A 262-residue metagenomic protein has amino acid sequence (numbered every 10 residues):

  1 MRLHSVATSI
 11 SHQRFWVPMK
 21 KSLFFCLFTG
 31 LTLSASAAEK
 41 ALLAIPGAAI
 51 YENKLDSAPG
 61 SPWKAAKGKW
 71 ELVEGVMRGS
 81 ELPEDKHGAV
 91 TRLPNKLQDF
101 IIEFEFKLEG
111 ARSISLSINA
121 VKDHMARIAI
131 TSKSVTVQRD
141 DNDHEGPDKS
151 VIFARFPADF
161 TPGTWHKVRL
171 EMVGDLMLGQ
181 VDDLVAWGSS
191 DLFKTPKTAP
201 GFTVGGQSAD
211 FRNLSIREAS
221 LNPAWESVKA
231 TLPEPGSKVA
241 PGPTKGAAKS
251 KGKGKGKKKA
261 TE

Functional and structural regions predicted by a protein language model:
F24-T32: Bacterial N-terminal signal peptides
A38-A65, P223-K249, K259: Extracellular carbohydrate-recognition regions
L55, I102-F104, W165-G179: Short tryptophan-centered beta-strand motifs in secreted/extracellular beta-sheet-rich domains of glycan-recognition
K69-K86: Short carbohydrate-recognition loop motifs
L82-D143: Secretory/extracellular carbohydrate-interaction modules and structurally similar beta-sandwich "look-alikes"
G88-N95, A154-F160, P200-G201: Beta-strand-rich interaction surfaces with strong enrichment in secreted/lumenal proteins
E145-K167: Short, aromatic/His-centered strand-loop micro-motif at the edge of beta-sheets
Q180-A199, T203-G205: Short, solvent-exposed beta-strand-to-loop segments that form ligand-recognition rims of beta-rich domains
